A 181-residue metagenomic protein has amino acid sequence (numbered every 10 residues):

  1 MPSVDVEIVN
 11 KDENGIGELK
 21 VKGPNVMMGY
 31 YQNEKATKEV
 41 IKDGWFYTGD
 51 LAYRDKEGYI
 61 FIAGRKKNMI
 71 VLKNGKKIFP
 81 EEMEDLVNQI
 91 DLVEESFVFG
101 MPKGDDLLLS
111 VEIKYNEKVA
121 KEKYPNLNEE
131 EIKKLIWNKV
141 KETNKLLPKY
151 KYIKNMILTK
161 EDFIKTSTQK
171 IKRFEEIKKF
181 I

Functional and structural regions predicted by a protein language model:
M1-I60, K66-M69: Conserved AMP-binding/adenylate-forming
V9, G15, F61, I78 (+2 more regions): Generic structural signal for well-ordered beta-strand positions
K20-V21, Y31, K77, I157 (+1 more regions): Short aromatic/basic micro-patch
G23, M28-G29, L51-L147: AMP-binding/adenylate-forming catalytic core of the ANL superfamily
T48, K73, T166-T168: Ser/Thr-glycine-rich phosphate-binding loops at phosphate-binding pockets of nucleotides, nucleotide cofactors
F97-F99, W137-I181: Conserved C-terminal "lid"/linker of ANL adenylate-forming enzymes
